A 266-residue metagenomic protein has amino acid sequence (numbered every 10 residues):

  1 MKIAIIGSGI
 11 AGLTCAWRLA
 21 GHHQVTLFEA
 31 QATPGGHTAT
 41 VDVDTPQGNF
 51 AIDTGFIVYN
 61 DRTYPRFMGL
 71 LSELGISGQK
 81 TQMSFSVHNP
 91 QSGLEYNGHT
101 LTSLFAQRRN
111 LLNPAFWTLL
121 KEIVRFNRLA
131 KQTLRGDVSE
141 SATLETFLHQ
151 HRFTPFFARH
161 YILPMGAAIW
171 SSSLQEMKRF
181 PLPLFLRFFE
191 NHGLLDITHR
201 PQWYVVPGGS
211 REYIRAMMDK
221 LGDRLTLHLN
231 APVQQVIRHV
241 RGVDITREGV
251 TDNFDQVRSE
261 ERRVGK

Functional and structural regions predicted by a protein language model:
K2-L27: N-terminal Rossmann-like FAD-binding beta1-loop-alpha1 element of flavoenzymes
A20-D44: Glycine-rich FAD pyrophosphate-binding loop
T26, A51, Q79, T226-H228: General small-molecule cofactor/ligand-binding pocket signal
V41-F67: N-terminal glycine-rich dinucleotide-binding loop that anchors FAD/FMN and/or NAD(P) in oxidoreductases
D61-L182, L186-R187: Mobile amphipathic helical/loop "lid" adjacent to a hydrophobic cofactor/ligand pocket
F185-V240: Helical element adjacent to the flavin cofactor pocket in flavoenzyme catalytic cores
Q235-D252: Conserved beta-strand-loop-beta-strand element in the redox core of flavoprotein oxidoreductases
E261-K266: Conserved small/polar residues in nucleotide/adenosyl-binding loops
